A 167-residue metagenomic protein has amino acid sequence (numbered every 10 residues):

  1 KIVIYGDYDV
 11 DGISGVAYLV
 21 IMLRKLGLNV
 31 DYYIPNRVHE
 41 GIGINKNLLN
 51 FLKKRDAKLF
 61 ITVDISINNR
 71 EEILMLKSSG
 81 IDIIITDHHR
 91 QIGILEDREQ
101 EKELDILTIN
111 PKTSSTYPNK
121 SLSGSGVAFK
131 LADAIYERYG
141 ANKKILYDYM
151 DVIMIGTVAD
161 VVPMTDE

Functional and structural regions predicted by a protein language model:
K1-E167: Replace "Mg2+/Mn2+-dependent" with "divalent metal-dependent
